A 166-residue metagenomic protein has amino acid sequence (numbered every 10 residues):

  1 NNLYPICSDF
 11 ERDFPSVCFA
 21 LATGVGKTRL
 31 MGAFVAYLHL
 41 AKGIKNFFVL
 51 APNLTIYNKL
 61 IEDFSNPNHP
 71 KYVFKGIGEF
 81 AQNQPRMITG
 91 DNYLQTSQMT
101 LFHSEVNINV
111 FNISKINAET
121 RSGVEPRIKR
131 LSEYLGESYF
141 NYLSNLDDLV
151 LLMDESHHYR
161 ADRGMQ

Functional and structural regions predicted by a protein language model:
N1-Q166: RecA-like P-loop NTPase motor core of helicase/translocase proteins
